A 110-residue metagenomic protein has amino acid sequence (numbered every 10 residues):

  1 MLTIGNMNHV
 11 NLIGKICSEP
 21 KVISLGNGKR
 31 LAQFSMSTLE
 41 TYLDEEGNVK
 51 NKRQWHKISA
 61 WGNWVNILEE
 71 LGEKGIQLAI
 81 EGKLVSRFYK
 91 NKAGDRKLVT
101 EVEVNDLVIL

Functional and structural regions predicted by a protein language model:
M1-L110: Single-stranded nucleic acid-binding surfaces, predominantly the OB-fold ssDNA-binding core
